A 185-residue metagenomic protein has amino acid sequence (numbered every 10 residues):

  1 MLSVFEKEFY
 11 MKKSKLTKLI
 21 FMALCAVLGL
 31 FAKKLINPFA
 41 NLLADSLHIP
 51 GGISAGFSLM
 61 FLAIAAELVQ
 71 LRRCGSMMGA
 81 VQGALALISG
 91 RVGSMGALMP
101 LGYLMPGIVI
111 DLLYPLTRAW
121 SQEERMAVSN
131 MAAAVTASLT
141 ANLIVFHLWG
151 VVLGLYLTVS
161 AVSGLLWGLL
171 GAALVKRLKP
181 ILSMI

Functional and structural regions predicted by a protein language model:
L2-L24, F31, G154-I185: Alpha-helical transmembrane segments and their cytosolic interface
E8-A65: Hydrophobic transmembrane alpha-helices
L19-L24, G56, M60, R72-A80 (+3 more regions): Hydrophobic alpha-helical transmembrane segments
F21-C25, F31, L101-L143, A172: Short helix-perturbing small/polar motifs within transmembrane alpha-helices
N37-S46, G83-I110: Interfacial aromatic-anchored transmembrane helix boundaries in multi-pass membrane proteins
P38-I49, T117-E123, P180-I185: Membrane interface segments of multi-pass transport proteins and intramembrane proteases
I64-M77, L116-R125: Membrane-helix interface "capping/anchor" motifs
G90-A97, W120, F146-G154: Membrane-interface helix caps and helix-loop-helix hairpins in membrane proteins
